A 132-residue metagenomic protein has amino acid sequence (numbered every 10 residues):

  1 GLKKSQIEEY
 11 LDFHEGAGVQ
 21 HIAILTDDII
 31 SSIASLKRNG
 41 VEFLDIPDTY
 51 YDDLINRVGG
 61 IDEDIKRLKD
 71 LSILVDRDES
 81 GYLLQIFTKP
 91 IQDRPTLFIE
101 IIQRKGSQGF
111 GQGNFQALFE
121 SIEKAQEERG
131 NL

Functional and structural regions predicted by a protein language model:
G1-L132: Glyoxalase I/VOC metalloenzyme domain signal
